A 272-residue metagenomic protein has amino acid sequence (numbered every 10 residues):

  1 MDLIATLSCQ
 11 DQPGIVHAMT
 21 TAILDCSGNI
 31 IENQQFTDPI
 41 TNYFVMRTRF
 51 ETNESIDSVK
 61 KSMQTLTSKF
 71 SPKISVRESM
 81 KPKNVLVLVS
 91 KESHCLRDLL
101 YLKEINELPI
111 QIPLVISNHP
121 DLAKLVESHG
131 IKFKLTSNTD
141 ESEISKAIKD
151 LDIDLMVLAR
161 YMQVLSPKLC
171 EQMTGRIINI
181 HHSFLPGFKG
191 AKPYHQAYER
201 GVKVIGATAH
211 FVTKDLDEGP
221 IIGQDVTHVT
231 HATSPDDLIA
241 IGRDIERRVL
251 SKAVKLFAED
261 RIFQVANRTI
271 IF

Functional and structural regions predicted by a protein language model:
M1-Q10: Short glycine-/aliphatic-rich beta-strand segments at the starts of folded cytosolic domains
Q12-E32: Short amphipathic alpha-helix segments
F36-F272: One-carbon transfer enzymes
